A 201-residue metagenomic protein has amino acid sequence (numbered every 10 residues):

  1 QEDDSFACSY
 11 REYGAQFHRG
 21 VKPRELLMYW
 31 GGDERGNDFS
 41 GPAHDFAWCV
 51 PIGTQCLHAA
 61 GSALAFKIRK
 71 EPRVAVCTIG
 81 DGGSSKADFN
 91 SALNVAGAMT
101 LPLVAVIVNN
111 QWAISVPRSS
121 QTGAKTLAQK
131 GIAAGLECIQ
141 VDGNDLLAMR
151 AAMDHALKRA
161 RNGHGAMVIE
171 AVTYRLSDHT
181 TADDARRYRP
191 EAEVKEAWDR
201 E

Functional and structural regions predicted by a protein language model:
Q1-M99, S120-G123, A128, A133-G135: Cofactor-binding active-site loop characterized by glycine-rich and histidine/acidic residues
A7, V104-V106, Q140, V168-E170 (+1 more regions): Structured core elements
Y10-A15, I79-S85, I107-A113, N144-L147 (+1 more regions): Acidic, glycine-rich active-site loops and adjacent beta-strand->loop/helix elements that engage anionic groups
K67-E71, G123-H155, E196-E201: Conserved thiamine diphosphate
F89-A92, A151-K158: Glycine-rich, charged/polar anion/phosphate-binding loops that engage phosphate groups from diverse ligands
M99-S120: A short, conserved beta-to-alpha structural element at the edge of catalytic cores that scaffolds binding
W112-V116, L136-V141, R186-E196: Short beta-alpha connecting loops at secondary-structure transitions that line or flank enzyme active sites
R159-E201: Glycine/aspartate-rich loop-and-adjacent alpha/beta segment that forms the canonical ThDP
